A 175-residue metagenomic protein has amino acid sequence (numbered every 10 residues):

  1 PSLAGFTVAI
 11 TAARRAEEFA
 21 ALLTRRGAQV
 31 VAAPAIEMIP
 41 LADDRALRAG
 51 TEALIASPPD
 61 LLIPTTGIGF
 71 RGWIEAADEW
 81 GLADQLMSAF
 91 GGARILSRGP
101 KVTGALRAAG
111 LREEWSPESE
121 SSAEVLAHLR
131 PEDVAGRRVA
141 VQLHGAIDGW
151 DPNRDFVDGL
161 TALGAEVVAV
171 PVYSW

Functional and structural regions predicted by a protein language model:
P1-W175: Conserved beta-alpha
